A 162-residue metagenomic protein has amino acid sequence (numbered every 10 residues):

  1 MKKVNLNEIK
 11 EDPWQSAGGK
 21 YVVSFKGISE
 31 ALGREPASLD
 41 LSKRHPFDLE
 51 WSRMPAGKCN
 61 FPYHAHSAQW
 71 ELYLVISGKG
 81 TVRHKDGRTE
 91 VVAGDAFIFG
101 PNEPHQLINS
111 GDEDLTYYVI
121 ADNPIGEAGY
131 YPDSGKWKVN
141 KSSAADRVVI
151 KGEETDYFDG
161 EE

Functional and structural regions predicted by a protein language model:
M1-P46, G135-E162: A short, N-terminal "cap"/entry segment at the start of jelly-roll beta-barrel domains of the cupin/DSBH fold
E30-A37, E50-H66, P101: Conserved short histidine dyad/triad with adjacent acidic residue
P46, W51-P55, A65-H84, A121-P124: Short, conserved beta-strand element in jelly-roll/cupin
L72, K79-T81, R88, P104 (+1 more regions): Structural motif
D86-N102: Short acidic-glycine-tyrosine-enriched beta hairpin
P101-E127: Ligand-binding loop in jelly-roll beta-barrel domains
A128-D133: Short, charged, solvent-exposed linker or helix-capping segments at domain edges/interfaces that act as flexible hinges
